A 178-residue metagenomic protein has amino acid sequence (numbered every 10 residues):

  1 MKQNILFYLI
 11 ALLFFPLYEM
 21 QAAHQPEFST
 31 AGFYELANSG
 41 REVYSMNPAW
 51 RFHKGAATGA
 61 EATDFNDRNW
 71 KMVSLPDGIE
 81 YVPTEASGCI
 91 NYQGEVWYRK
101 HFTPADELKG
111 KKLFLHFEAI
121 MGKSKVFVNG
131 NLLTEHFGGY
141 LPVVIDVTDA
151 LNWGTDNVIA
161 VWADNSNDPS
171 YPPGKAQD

Functional and structural regions predicted by a protein language model:
M1-P26: Bacterial Sec-dependent N-terminal signal peptides
N4, A22-E27, Y81-I90, Y98-K100 (+1 more regions): N-terminal accessory segment at the very beginning of proteins
I5, R41, V158: Amphipathic alpha-helical recognition patches that constitute DNA-binding helices
L9, A31-F33, G78, P83: Hydrophobic alpha-helical segments with strong N-terminal bias
A11, Y18-E19, A37, A56 (+1 more regions): Prokaryotic Sec-type signal peptides and long signal-anchor helices with extended Leu/Ile/Val-rich h-regions
Q25-F28, S39, D67, K71-P76 (+1 more regions): Disordered, acidic Ser/Thr/Pro-rich linker "stalks" and the adjacent N-terminal cap of the next globular domain
F28, G32-L36, Y44, A56 (+1 more regions): Accessory beta-strand-rich segments of carbohydrate-active enzymes
M46-E95, V161-D178: Core domains of carbohydrate- and sulfate-ester-processing enzymes
